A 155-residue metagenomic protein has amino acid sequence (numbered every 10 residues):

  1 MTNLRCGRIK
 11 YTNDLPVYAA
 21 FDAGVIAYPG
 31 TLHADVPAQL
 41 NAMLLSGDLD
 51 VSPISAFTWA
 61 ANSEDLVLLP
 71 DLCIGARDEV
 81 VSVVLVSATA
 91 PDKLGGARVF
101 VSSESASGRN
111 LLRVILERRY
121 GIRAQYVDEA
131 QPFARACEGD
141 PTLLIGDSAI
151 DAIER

Functional and structural regions predicted by a protein language model:
M1-R155: Domain-level signature for soluble enzymes in the chorismate/prephenate branch of the shikimate pathway
